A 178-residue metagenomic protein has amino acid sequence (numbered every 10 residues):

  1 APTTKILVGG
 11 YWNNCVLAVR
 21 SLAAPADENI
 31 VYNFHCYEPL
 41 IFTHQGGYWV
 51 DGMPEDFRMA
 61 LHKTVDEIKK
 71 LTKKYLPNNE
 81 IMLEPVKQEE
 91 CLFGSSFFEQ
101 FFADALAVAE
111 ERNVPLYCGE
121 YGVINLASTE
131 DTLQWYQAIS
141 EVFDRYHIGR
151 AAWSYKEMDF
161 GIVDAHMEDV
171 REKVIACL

Functional and structural regions predicted by a protein language model:
A1-L92, E99, A103-V123, R145-I148: Active-site region of glycoside hydrolase catalytic domains
H62-T64, G94, S128, R171: Helix N-terminus capping/helix-initiation residues
F98-E99, T132: A conditional alpha-helix N-cap/helix-loop micro-motif detector
A127-L178: Aromatic-rich peripheral "rim/lid" segments of glycoside hydrolase catalytic domains that contact and position glycan
